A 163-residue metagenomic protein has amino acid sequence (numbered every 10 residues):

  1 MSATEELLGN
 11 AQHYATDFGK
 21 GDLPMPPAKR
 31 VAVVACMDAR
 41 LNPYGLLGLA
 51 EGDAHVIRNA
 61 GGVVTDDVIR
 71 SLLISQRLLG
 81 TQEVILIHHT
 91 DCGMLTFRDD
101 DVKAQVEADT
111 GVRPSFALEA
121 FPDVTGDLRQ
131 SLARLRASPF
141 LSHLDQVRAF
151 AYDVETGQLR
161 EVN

Functional and structural regions predicted by a protein language model:
M1-P27, G62-D67, I74, L78-L79 (+1 more regions): Divalent-metal-activated hydrolytic enzyme cores
H13, D17-R70: Conserved beta-strand-loop surface patch within small alpha/beta domains used for substrate/adaptor or ligand engagement
V34-C36, R58, I87-H89, F150-D153: Short beta-strand segments
M37-R40, T90-M94: Gly/Ser/Thr-rich loops at beta-strand to alpha-helix junctions that form or flank small-molecule/cofactor-binding
L79-H89: Ordered, amphipathic secondary-structure segments that act as subunit-interaction surfaces in large macromolecular
